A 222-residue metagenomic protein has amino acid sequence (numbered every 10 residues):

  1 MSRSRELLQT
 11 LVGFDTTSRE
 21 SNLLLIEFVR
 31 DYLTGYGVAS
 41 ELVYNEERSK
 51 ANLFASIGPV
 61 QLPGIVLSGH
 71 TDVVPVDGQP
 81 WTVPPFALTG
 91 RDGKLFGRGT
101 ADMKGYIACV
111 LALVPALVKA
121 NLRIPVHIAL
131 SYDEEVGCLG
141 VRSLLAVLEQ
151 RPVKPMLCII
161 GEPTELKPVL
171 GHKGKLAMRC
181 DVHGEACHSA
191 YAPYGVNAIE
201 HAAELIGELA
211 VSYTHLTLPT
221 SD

Functional and structural regions predicted by a protein language model:
M1-R98, K119-L122: Acidic/His- and Gly-rich active-site-bordering loop/insert found across diverse amide/peptide-bond hydrolases
H70, H188, H215: Histidine-centered divalent metal-coordination motifs
M103-K173: Acidic/histidine-rich catalytic neighborhood of metal-dependent amide-processing enzymes
S143, S189-Y213: A short core secondary-structure module
T214-T220: Conserved small/polar residues in nucleotide/adenosyl-binding loops
